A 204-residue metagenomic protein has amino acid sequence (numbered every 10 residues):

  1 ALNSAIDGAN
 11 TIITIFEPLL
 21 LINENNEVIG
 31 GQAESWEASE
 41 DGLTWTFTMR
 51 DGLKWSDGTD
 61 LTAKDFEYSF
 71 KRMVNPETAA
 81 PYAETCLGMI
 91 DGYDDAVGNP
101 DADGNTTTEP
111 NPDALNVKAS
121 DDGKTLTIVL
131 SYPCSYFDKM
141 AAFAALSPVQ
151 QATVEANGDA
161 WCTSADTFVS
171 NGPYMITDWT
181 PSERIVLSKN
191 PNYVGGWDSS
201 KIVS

Functional and structural regions predicted by a protein language model:
A1-E40, V169: N-terminal lobe/hinge region of extracytoplasmic solute-binding protein
N10-T14, N23, E27, G31 (+6 more regions): Extracytoplasmic/secreted proteins, especially bacterial periplasmic and envelope-associated proteins
T14, G31-A33, E40-T44, P112 (+4 more regions): Extracytoplasmic
L20-E24, D41, K54, K71-A79 (+3 more regions): Sec-exported extracytoplasmic/periplasmic mature domains
S35-T85, T127: Aromatic- and charge-enriched surface segment that lines or borders ligand/interaction sites
T48, E67, T78-A152, D178-T180: Surface-exposed binding/hinge segments that line and control ligand-binding clefts or catalytic entry sites
P112, L130-I202: Gly/Pro-rich hinge or "lid" segments in bacterial periplasmic/extracellular proteins
